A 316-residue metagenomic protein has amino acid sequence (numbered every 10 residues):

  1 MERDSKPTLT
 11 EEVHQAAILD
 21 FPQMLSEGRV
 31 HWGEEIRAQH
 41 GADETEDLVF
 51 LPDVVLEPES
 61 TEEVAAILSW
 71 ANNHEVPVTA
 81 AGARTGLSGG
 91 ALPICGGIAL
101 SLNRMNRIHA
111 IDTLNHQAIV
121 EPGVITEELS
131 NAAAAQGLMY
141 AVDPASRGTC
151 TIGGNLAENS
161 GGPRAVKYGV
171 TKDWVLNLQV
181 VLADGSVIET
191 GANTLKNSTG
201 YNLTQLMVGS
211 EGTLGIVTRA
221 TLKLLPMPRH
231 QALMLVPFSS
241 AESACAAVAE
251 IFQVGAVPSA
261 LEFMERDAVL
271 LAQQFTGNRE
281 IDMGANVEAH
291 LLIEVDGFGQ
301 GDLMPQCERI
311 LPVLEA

Functional and structural regions predicted by a protein language model:
M1-A316: Noncatalytic alpha-helical scaffold of FAD-dependent oxidoreductases
